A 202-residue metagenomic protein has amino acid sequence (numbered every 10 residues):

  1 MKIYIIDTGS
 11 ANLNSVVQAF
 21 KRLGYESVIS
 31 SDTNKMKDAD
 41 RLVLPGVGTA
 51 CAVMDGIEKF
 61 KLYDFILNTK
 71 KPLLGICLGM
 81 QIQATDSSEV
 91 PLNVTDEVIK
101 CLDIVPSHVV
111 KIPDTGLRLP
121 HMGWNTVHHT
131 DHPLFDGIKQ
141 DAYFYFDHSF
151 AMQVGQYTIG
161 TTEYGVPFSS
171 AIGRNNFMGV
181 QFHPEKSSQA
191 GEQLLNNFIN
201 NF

Functional and structural regions predicted by a protein language model:
M1-Y4: Extreme N-terminal starter segment of soluble prokaryotic enzymes
A11: Conserved Rossmann-like nucleotide-cofactor binding loop
S27-D38: Short acidic low-complexity segments
K35-M36, F65-I66, A171: Structural alpha-helical scaffold elements that stabilize or flank donor/cofactor-binding regions in carbohydrate
M36-G46: Short acidic/histidine-rich motifs immediately flanking catalytic phosphotransfer sites in two-component signaling
G48-H121: Cysteine-nucleophile active-site neighborhood
N68, P106-F202: Amide-donor transfer/coupling interface in amidating biosynthetic enzymes
